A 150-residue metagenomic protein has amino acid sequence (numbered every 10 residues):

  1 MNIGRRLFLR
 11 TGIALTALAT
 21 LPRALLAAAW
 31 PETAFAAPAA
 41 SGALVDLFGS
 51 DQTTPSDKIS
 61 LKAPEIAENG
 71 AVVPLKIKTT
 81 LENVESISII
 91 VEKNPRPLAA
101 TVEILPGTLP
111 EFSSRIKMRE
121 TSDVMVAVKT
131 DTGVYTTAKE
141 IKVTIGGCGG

Functional and structural regions predicted by a protein language model:
M1-T20: N-terminal secretory signal peptides and thylakoid transit peptides that target proteins across membranes
P22-I59: C-terminal segment of N-terminal export signals and the immediately downstream linker at the start of the mature
K62, P74-T80: Short edge beta-strand/loop segments characteristic of extracellular beta-sandwich folds
E68-P74: Short coil/turn motif common to extracellular beta-sandwich-like domains
K93-M118: An anionic, turn-rich surface loop/hairpin at beta-sheet edges that serves as a generic interaction/coordination patch
R119-D123: Extracellular Ig-like/FN3 beta-sandwich strand-entry sites
T136-I141: Edge beta-strands of extracellular beta-sandwich domains
